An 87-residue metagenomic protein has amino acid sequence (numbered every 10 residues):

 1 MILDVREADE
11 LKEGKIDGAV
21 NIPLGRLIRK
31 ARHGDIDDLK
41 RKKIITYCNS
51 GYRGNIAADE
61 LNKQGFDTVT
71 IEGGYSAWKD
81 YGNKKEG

Functional and structural regions predicted by a protein language model:
M1, A8-I45, N49-G87: Rhodanese-like catalytic fold shared by cysteine-dependent sulfurtransferases and DSP/PTP-type phosphatases
